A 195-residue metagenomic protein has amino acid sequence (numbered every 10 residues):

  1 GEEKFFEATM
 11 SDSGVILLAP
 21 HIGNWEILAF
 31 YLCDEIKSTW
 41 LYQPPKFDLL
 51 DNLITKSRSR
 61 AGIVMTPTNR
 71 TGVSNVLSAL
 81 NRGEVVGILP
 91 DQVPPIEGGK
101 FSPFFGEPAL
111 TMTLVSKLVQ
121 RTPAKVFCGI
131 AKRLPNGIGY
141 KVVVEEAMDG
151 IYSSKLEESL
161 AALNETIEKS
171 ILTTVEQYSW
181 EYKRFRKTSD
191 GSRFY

Functional and structural regions predicted by a protein language model:
G1-G14, G23: A short, well-structured juxtamembrane/interface segment
E3, I27, L53, L114-K117 (+1 more regions): Short Gly/charged-rich anion-binding patches and loops
T9-S11, D34-K37, T71-Y195: Non-catalytic C-terminal accessory region of glycerolipid acyltransferases and related lyso-lipid remodeling enzymes
S13-R70, R82, I96-P103, E107 (+1 more regions): Catalytic core of membrane glycerolipid acyltransferases/transacylases, capturing the structured, soluble-facing
